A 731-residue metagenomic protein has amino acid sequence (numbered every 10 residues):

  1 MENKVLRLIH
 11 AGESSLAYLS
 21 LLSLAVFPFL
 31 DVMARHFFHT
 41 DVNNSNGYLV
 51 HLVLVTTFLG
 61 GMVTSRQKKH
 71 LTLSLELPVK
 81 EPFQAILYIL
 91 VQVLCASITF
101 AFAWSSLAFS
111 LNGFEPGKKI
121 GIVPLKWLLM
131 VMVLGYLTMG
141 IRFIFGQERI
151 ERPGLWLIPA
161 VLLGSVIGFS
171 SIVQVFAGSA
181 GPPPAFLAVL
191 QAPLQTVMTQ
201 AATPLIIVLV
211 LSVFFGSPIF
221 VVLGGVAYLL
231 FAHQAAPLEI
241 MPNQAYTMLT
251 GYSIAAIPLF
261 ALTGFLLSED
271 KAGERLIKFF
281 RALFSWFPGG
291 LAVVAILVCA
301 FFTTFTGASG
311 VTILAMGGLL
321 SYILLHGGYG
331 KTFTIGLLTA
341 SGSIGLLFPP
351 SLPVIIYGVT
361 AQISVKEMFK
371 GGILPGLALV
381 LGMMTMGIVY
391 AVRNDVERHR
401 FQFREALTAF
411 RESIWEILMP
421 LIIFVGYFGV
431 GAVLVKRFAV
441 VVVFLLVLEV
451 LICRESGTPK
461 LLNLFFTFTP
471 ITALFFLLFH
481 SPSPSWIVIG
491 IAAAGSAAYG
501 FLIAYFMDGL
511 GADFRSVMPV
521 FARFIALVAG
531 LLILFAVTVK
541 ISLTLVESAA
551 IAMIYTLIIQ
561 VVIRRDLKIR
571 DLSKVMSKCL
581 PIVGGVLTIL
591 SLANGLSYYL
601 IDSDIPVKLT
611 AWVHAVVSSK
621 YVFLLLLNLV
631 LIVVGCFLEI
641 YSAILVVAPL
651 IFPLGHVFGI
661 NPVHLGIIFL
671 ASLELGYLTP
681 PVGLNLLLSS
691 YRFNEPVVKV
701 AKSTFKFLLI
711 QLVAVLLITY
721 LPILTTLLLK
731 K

Functional and structural regions predicted by a protein language model:
M1-P78, P82-A185, K540, T588: Alpha-helical transmembrane segments and membrane-interface helix-loop junctions in multi-pass membrane proteins
E115-G117, G154-K731: Alpha-helical transmembrane segments of multi-pass membrane transport proteins
